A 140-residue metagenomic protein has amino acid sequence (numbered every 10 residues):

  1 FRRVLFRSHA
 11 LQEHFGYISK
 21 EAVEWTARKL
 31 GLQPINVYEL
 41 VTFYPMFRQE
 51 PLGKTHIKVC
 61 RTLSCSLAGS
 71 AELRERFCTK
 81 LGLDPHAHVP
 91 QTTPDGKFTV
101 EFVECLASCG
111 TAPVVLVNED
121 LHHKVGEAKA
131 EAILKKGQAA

Functional and structural regions predicted by a protein language model:
F1-L5: Short, small-residue-biased leader/transition segments that mark boundaries at the very start of proteins
E13-H14: Short helix-capping/hinge SLiMs at alpha-helix to coil transitions
I18-A22: Short, charge-rich amphipathic alpha-helical segments embedded in non-transmembrane helical bundles/solenoids
A27: The alpha-helix within a helix-turn-helix
P34, E39-V59, T79-A107: Immediate flanking context of iron-sulfur cluster ligation sites
I57, S64-L81, T111-L134: Iron-sulfur (Fe-S) cluster-binding segments and ferredoxin-like electron-carrier domains, especially [2Fe-2S]
